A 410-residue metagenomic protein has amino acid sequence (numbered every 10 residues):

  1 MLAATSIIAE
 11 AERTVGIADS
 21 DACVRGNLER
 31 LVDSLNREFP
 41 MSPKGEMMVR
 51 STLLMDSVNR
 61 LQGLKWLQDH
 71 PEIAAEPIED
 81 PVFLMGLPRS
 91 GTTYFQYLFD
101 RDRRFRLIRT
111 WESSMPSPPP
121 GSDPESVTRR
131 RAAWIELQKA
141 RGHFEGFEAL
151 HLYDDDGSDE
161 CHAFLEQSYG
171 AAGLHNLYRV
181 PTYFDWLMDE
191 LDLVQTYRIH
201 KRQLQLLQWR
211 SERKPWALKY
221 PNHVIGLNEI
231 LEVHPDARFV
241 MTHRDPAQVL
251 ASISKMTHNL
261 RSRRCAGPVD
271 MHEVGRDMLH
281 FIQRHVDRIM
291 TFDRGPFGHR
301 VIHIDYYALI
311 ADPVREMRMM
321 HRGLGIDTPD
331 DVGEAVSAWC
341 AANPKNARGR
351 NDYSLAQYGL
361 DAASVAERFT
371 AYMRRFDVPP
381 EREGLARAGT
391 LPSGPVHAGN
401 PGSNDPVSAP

Functional and structural regions predicted by a protein language model:
M1-K65, E72, P181-Y197, L204-S211 (+1 more regions): PAPS-dependent sulfotransferases, especially Golgi type II membrane carbohydrate sulfotransferases
I73-E79: Phosphate-binding P-loop
L84-R101: Glycine-rich phosphate-binding P-loop
M85-L87, A217-P221, Y306: Short His-Asn-centered micro-motif
R101-W111: Post-Walker A helix-loop "phosphate-sensing" segment adjacent to the P-loop in P-loop NTPases
S114-W216: PAPS-dependent sulfation machinery
M115, H223-E229, A247-L250, I310-P313: Flexible loop/turn segments at secondary-structure boundaries
K219, I230-K255: Conserved phosphate-donor/acceptor-positioning beta-strand/loop module used by diverse small-molecule
